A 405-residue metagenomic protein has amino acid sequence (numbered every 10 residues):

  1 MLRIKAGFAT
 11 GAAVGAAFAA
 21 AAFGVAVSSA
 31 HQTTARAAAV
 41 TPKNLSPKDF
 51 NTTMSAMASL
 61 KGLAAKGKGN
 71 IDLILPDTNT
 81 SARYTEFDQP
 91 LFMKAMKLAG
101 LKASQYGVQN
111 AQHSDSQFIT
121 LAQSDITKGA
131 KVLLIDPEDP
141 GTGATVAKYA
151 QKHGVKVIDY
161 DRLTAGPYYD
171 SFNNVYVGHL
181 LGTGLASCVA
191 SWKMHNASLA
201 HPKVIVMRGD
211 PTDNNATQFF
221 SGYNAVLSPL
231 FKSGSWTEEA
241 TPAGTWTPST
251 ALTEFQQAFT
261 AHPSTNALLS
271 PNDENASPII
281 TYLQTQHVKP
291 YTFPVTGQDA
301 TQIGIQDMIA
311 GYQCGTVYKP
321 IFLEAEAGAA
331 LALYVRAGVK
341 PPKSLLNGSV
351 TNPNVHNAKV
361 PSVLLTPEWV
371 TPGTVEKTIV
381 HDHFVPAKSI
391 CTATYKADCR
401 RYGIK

Functional and structural regions predicted by a protein language model:
L2-F8, S28-K405: A residue-level marker of the well-folded mature domains of exported/periplasmic proteins
G11-G24: Bacterial N-terminal signal peptides
